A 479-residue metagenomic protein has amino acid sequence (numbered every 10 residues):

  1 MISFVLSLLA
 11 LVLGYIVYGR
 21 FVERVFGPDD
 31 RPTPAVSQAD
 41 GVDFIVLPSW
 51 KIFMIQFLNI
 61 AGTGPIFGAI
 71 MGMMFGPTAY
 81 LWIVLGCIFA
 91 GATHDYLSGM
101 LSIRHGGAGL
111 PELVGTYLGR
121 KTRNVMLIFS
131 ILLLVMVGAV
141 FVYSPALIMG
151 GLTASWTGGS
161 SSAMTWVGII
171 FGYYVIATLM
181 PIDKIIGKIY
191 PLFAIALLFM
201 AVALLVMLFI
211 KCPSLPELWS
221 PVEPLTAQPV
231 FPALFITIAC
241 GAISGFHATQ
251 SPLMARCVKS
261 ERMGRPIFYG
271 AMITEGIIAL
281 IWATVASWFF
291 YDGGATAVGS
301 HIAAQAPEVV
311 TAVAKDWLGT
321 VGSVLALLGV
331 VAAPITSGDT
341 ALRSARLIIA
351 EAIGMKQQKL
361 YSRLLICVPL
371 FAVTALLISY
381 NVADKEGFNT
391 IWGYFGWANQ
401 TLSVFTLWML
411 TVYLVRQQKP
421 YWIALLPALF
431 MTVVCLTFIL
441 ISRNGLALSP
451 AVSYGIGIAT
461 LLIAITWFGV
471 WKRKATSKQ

Functional and structural regions predicted by a protein language model:
I2-G19, G72-S102, P111, G322-S323 (+1 more regions): Extracellular loop-to-transmembrane helix junctions
L9-G27, F129, A146-M149, A163-I210 (+2 more regions): Membrane-interface loop-to-helix entry segments
A10-I66, A233, M263: Membrane-interface "cap" regions at the ends of multi-pass membrane proteins
A10-L11, Y15, A90-G106, L110-L179 (+3 more regions): Helix-loop-helix module between adjacent transmembrane segments
L47-G64, M207-P213, P221-W282, L325-S337: Hydrophobic, membrane-embedded alpha-helices of multi-pass small-molecule transporters
R120-L127, A163-G168, G270-A279, S287 (+3 more regions): Loop-to-transmembrane helix boundary motifs in multi-pass membrane proteins
G138-V142, A146-W156, S161-W166, A177-T178 (+3 more regions): Hydrophobic alpha-helical segments and their helix-loop junctions in multi-pass secondary transporters
F209-L218, Y269-A312, V382-E386: Extracellular/periplasmic helix-exit of transmembrane alpha-helices
